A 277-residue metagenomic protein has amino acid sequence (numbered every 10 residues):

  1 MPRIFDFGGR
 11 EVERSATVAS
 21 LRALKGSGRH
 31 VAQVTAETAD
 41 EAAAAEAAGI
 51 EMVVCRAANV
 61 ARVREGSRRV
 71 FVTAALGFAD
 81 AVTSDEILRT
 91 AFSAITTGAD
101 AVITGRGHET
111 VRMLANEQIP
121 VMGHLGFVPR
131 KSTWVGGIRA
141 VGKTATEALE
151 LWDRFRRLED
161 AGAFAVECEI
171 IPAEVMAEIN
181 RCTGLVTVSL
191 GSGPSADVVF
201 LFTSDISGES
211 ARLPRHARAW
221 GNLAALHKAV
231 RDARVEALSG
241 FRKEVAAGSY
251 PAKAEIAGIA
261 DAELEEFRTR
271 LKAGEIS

Functional and structural regions predicted by a protein language model:
P2-S277: Alpha/beta enzyme core
